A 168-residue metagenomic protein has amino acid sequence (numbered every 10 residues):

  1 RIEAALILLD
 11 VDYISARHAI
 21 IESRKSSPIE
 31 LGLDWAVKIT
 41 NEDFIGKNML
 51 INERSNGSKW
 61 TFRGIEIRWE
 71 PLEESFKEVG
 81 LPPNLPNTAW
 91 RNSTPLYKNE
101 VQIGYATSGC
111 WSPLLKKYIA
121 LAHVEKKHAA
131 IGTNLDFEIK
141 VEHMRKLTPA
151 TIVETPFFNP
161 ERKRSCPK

Functional and structural regions predicted by a protein language model:
R1-K168: Conserved, structured C-terminal
